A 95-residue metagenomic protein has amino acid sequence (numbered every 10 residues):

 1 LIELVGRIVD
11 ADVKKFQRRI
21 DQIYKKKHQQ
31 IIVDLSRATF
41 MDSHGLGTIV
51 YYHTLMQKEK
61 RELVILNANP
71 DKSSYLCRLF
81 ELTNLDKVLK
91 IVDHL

Functional and structural regions predicted by a protein language model:
L1-T39, V50-L95: STAS-like cytosolic regulatory interaction modules
